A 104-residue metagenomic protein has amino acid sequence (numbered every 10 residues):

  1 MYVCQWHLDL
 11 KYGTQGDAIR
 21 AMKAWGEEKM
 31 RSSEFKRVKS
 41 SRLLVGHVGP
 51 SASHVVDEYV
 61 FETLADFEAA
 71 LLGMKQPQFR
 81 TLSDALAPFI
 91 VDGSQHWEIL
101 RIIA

Functional and structural regions predicted by a protein language model:
Y2-D9: Active-site-flanking beta-strand signature of metal-NTP-handling nucleotidyl enzymes and homologous cyclase-like
V3, A52-V56: Short, surface-exposed coil-to-beta transition loops
W6, D57, Q95-I99: A structural signal for short, well-ordered beta-strand segments
L10-A21: Short, surface-exposed ligand-recognition loops at beta-strand->loop->(often short) alpha-helix junctions that present
A24-S40, P50-S51, V60-W97: An amphipathic, aromatic/His-enriched active-site/gating alpha helix that lines ligand/cofactor pockets
G46-V48: Short beta-strand micro-motifs enriched in acidic
L100-A104: Short hydrophobic/aromatic patches at helix-to-coil boundaries
